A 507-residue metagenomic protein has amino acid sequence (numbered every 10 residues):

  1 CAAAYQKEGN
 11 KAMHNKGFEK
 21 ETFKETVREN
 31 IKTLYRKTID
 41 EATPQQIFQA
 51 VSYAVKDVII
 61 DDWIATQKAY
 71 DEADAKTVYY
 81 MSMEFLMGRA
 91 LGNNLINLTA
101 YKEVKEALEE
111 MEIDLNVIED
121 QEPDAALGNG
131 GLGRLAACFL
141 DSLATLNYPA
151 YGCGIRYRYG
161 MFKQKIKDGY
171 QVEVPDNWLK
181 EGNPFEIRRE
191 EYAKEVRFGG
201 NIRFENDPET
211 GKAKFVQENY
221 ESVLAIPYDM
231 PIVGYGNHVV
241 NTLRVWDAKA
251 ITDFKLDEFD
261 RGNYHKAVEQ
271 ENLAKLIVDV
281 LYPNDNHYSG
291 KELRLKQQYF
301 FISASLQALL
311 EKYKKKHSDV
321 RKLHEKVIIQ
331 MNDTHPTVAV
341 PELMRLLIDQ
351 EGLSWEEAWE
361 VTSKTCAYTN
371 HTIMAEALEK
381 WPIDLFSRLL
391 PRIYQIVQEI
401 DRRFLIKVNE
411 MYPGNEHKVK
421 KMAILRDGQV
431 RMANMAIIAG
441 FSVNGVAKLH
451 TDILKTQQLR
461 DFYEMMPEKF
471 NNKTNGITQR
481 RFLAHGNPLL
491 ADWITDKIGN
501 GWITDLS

Functional and structural regions predicted by a protein language model:
G9-S507: A conserved ligand/cofactor-binding region detector
